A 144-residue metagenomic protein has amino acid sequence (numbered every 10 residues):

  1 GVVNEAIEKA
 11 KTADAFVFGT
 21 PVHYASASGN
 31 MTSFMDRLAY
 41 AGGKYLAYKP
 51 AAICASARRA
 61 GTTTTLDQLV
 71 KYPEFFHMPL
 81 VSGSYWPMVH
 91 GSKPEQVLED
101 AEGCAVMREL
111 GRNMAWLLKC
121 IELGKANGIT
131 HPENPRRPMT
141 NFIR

Functional and structural regions predicted by a protein language model:
G1-Y85: Helix-loop-strand module that forms the ligand-binding subsite of alpha/beta enzymes
V2-E5, P79-R144: Glycine-rich phosphate/pyrophosphate-binding loop and the adjoining helix
